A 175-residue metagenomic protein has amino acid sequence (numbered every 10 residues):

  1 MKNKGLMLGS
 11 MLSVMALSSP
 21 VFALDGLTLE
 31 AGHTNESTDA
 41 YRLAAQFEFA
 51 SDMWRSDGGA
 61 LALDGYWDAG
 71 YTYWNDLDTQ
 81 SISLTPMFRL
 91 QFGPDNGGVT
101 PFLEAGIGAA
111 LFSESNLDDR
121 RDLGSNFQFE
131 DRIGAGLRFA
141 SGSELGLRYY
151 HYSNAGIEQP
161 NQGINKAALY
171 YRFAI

Functional and structural regions predicted by a protein language model:
M1-L24: Cleavable N-terminal export/targeting peptides
P20-D25, S51-L63, G93-P101, G142: Short loop/turn motifs that connect adjacent beta-strands in outer-membrane beta-barrel proteins
D25-L29, L43, L61-A69, L84 (+3 more regions): Transmembrane beta-strands of outer-membrane beta-barrel proteins
A31-N35, F47-F49, A69-N75, L90 (+3 more regions): Transmembrane beta-strands of outer-membrane beta-barrel pores
G32-Y41, Y73-S81, G97, G156-Q162: Solvent-exposed loop/turn segments connecting transmembrane beta-strands in outer-membrane beta-barrel proteins
A40-R42, S81-T85, Q128-R132, I164-K166: Transmembrane beta-barrel architecture of outer-membrane proteins
Y41-F47, G163-I175: Outer-membrane beta-barrel "beta-signal"
Q46-W54, R89-D95, G136-A140, R172-A174: Structural signature of outer-membrane beta-barrel channels/translocons
